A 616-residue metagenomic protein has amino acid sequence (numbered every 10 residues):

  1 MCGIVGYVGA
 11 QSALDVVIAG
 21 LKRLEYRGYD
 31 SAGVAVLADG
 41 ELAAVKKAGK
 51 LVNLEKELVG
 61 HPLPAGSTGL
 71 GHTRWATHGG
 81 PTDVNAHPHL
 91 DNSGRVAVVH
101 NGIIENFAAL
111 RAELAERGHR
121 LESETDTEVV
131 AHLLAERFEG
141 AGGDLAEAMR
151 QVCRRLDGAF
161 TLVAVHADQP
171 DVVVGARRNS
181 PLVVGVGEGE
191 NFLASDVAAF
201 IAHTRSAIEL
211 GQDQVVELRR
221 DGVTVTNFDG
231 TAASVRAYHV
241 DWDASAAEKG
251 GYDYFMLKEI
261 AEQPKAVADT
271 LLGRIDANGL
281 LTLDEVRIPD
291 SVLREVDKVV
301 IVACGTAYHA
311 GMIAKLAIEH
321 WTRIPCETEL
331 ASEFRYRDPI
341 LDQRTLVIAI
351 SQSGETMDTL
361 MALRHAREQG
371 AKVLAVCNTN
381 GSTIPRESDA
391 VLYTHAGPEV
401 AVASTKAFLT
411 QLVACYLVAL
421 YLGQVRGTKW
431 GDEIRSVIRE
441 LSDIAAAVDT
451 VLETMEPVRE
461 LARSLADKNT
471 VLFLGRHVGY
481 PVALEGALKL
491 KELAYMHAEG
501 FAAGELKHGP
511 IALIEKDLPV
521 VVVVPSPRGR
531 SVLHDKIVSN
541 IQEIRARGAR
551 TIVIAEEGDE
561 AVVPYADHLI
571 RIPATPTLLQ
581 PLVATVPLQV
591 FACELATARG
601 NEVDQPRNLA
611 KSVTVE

Functional and structural regions predicted by a protein language model:
M1-K249, D253-Y254, E262-D297, Y336 (+2 more regions): Conserved short alpha-helical segments that host acidic/polar catalytic motifs at enzyme active sites
A44, D168-Q169, R178-L182, E188-G189 (+2 more regions): A SIS-like phosphosugar-recognition module
